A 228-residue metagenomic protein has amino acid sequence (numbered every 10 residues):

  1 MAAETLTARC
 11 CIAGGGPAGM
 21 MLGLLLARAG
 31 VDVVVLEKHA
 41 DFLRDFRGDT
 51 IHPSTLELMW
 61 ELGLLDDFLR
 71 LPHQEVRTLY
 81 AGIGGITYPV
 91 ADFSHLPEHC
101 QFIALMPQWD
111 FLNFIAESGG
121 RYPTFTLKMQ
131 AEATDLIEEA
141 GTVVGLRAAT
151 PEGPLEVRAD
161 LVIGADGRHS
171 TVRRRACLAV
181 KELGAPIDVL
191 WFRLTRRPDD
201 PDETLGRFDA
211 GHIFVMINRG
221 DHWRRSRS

Functional and structural regions predicted by a protein language model:
A2-A18: Beta1/beta-strand and adjacent pyrophosphate-binding region of the FAD-binding site in flavoprotein oxidoreductases
A13, A27-R47: Glycine-rich FAD pyrophosphate-binding loop
G14-G19, D160, D166-G167: Conserved phosphate-binding and hydrolysis motifs of nucleotide-dependent enzymes
H52-S118, I137-A140: Active-site-adjacent segment of FAD-dependent monooxygenases/related oxidoreductases
G120-T134: A conserved beta-strand/loop element that lines the FAD pocket in flavoprotein oxidoreductases
A131-T134, G141-L155, L161-S228: Conserved FAD-binding catalytic core of PHBH/FMO-like flavoproteins
